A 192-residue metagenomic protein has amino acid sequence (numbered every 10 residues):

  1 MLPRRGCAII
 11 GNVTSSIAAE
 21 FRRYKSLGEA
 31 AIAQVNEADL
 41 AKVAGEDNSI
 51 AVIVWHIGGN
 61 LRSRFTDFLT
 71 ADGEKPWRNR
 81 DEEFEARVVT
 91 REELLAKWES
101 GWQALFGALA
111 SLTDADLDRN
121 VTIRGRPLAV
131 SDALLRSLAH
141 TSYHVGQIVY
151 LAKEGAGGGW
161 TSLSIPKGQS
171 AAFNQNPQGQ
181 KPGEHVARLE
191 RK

Functional and structural regions predicted by a protein language model:
R4-R5: Basic polycationic patches enriched in arginine
T14-S15: N-terminal leader segment of winged-helix/HTH proteins
A18-R22, S26-I32, E37-E83, I123-K192: Short, contiguous alpha-helical
D67, D72-A108: Helix-adjacent hinge/juxtasegments
A110-T113: A short N-terminal helical cap/helix-turn-helix that marks the beginning of AMP-binding/adenylate-forming
R119: Active-site-proximal loop and beta-strand segments within enzyme catalytic domains
